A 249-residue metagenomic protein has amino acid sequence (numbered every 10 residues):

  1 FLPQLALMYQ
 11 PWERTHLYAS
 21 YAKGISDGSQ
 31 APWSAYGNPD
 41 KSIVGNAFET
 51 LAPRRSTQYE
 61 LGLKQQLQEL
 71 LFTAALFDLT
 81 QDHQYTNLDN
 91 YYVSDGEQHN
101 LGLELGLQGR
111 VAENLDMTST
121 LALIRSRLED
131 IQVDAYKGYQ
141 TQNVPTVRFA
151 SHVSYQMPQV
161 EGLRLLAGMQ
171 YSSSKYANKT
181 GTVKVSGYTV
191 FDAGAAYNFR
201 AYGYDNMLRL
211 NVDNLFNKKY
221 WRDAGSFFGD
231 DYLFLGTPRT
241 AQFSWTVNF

Functional and structural regions predicted by a protein language model:
F1-L79: Structural signature of Gram-negative outer-membrane beta-barrels, strongest in the C-terminal barrel of TonB-dependent
L5, A19, A52, T57-L61 (+2 more regions): Conserved C-terminal beta-signal and adjacent last beta-strands/turns of outer-membrane beta-barrel proteins
A6, A22-G24, G28, G62 (+5 more regions): Glycine-centered flexibility sites
M8, F48-L51, Y92-D95, Q108 (+2 more regions): Short basic coil micro-motifs at the edges of alpha-helical modules that engage polyanionic partners
K23, D78, L123, V212-N214: A short beta-strand motif that forms part of the nucleic acid-binding face of small beta-barrel RNA-binding folds
Q30-Y36, Q84-Y91, I124, L128-K137 (+2 more regions): Outer-membrane beta-barrel translocator domains and adjoining extracellular loop/strand segments of Gram-negative
Y36-E49, N87, V93-S94, D230-F234: Surface-exposed loop/turn segments flanking beta-strands in extracellular/periplasmic regions
L71, A75-Q81, V93-K179, T246-N248: Gram-negative outer-membrane beta-barrel transporters
